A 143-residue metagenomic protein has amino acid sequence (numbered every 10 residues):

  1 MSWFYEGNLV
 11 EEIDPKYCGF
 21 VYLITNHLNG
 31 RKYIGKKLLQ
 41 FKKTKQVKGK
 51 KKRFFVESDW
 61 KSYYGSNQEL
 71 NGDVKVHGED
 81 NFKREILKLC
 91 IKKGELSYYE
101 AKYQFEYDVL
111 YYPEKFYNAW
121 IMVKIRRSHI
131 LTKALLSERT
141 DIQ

Functional and structural regions predicted by a protein language model:
M1-Q143: Structure-specific nucleic-acid interaction/processing domains
